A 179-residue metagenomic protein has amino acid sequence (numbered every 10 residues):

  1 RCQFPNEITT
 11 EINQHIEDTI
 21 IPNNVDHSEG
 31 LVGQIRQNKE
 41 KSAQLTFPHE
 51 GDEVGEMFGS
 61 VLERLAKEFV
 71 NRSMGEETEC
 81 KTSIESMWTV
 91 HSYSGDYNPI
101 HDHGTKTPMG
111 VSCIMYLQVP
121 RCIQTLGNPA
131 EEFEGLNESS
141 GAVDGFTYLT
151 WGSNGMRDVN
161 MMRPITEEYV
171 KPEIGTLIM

Functional and structural regions predicted by a protein language model:
R1-E79, G95-P99, G141-F146: Non-heme Fe(II)/2-oxoglutarate
R1-N6, E173-M179: Short, exposed beta-strand "edge-strand" segments with a Pro/Gly-rich flavor and a Y/T-containing core
M57, I84, P108, S112: Short, well-structured alpha-helical interface segments that form or flank functional binding sites
T82-H91: A short glycine-rich, His/Asp/Glu-containing loop-to-beta-strand
V90-I178: Catalytic core of non-heme Fe(II) oxygenases with the double-stranded beta-helix
